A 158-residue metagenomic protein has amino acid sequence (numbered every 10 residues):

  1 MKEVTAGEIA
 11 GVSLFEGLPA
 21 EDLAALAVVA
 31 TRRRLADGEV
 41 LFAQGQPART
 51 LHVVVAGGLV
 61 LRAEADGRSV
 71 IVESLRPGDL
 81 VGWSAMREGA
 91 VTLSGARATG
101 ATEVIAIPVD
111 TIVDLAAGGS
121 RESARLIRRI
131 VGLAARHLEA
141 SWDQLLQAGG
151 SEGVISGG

Functional and structural regions predicted by a protein language model:
M1-G158: Cytosolic regulatory regions built on CNB/CRP/Popeye-like sensor folds
